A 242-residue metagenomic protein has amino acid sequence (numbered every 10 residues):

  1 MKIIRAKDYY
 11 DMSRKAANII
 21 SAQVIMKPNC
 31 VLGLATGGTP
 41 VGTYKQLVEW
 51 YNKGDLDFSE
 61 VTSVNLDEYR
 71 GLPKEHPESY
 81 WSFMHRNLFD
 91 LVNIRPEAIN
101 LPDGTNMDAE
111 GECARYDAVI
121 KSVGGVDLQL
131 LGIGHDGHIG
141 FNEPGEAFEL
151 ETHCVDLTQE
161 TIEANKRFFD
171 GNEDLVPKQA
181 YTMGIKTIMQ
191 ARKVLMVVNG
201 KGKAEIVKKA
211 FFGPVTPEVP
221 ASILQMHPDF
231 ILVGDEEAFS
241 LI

Functional and structural regions predicted by a protein language model:
M1-L32: N-terminal glycine-/serine-/threonine-rich phosphate-binding loop
M26-N52: Glycine-rich N-terminal segment of FAD-binding domains in flavoprotein oxidoreductases, spanning the beta-loop-helix
G33-G37, N65, P102-D103, L130-I133 (+2 more regions): Short beta-strand segments
Q46-D57, Y80-S82, P144-H153, G213-V215: A glycine- and small-aliphatic-rich helix-loop capping segment at beta-alpha/alpha-beta transitions that lines
L56-Q129: Ligand-binding beta-strand-loop-alpha-helix segment within the catalytic cores of soluble metabolic enzymes
G124-F148: Glycine-rich phosphate-binding loop
G140-I185: Class I SAM-dependent methyltransferase SAM-binding "motif I" and its flanking Rossmann-like core
M183-K186, Q190-I242: ATP/nucleoside-binding phosphotransfer catalytic cores, i.e., glycine-rich phosphate-binding loops
